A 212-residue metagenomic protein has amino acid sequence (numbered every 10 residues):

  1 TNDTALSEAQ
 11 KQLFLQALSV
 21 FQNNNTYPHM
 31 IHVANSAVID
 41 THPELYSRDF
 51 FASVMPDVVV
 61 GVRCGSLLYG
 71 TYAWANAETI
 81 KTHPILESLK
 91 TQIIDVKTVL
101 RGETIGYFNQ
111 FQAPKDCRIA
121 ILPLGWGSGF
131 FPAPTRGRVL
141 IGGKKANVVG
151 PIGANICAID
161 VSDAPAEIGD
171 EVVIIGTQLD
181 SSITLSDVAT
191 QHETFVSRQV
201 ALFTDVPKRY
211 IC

Functional and structural regions predicted by a protein language model:
T1-Q92, V99-L100: Active-site loop/helix belt of alpha/beta enzymes
V96-C212: C-terminal accessory subdomain/extension
